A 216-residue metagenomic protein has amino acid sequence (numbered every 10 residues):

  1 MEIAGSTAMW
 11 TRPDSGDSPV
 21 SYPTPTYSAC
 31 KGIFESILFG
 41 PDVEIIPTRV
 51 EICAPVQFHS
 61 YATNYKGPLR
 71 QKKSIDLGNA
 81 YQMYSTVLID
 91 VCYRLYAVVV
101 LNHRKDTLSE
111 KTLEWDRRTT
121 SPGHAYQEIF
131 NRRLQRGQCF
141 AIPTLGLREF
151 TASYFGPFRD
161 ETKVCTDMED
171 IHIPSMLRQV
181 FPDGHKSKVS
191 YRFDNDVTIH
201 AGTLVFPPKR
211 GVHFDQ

Functional and structural regions predicted by a protein language model:
M1-D17, T198-H200: N-terminal, Lys/Arg- and Ser/Thr-rich interaction peptides
I3-T7, A54, L95-H103: Beta-strand elements of well-folded, non-transmembrane domains
G5-T7, E51-C53, S60, N64-R70: A short glycine/small-residue-enriched secondary-structure motif
M9-T11, F58, H103-K105: Residue-level signal for secondary-structure boundary sites
W10-G16, P23-T24, L77, Y84: Solvent-exposed, charged interface segments at domain starts and junctions
R12, I45-P47, D106-L108: Short, hydrophobic/aromatic beta-strand segments
S15, V20-A62: Glycine/small-residue-rich interface belts in oligomeric ring/scaffold proteins and their assembly partners
Y65-G67, K73-Q216: Internal, well-folded beta-alpha domain core
